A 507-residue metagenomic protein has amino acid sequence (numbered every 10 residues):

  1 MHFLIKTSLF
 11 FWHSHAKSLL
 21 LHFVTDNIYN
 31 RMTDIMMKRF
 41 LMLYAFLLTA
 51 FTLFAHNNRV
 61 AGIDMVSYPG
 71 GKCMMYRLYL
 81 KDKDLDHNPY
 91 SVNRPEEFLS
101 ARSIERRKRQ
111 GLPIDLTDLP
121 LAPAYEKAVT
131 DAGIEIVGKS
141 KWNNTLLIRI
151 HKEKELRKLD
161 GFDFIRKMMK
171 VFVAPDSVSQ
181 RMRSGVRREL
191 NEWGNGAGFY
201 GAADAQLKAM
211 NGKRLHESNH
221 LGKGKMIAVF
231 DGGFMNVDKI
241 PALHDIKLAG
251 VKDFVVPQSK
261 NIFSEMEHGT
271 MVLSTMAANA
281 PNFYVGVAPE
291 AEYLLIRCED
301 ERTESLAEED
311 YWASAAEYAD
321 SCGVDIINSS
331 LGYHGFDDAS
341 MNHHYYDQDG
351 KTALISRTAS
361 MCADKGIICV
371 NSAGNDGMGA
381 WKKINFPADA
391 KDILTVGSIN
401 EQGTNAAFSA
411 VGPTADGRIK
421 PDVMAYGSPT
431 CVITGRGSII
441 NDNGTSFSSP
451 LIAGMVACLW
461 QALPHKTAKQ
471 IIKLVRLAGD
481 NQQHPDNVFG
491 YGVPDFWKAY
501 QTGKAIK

Functional and structural regions predicted by a protein language model:
M1-V60: Bacterial Sec-dependent N-terminal signal peptides
H56-A128, K154-R157, D163-V178: Primarily auto-inhibitory N-terminal propeptides
P69-G71, A203, K213-V251, Q258-E308 (+7 more regions): Subtilisin-like serine protease catalytic core
D84-L85, N143, E155, A174-D176 (+10 more regions): Solvent-exposed loop/turn segments at secondary-structure junctions within structured extracellular/periplasmic domains
A124-L207, K213-H216: Autoinhibitory propeptides
D238-A249, S398-S446, Q483: Catalytic-core environment of secreted peptidases
L273-M276, I296-D300, K383, G427-V493 (+1 more regions): Hydrolase catalytic cores
N279-N282, L295-D389, A415-R418, G435-S449 (+1 more regions): Substrate-binding/access-modulating region of protease and related hydrolase catalytic domains
